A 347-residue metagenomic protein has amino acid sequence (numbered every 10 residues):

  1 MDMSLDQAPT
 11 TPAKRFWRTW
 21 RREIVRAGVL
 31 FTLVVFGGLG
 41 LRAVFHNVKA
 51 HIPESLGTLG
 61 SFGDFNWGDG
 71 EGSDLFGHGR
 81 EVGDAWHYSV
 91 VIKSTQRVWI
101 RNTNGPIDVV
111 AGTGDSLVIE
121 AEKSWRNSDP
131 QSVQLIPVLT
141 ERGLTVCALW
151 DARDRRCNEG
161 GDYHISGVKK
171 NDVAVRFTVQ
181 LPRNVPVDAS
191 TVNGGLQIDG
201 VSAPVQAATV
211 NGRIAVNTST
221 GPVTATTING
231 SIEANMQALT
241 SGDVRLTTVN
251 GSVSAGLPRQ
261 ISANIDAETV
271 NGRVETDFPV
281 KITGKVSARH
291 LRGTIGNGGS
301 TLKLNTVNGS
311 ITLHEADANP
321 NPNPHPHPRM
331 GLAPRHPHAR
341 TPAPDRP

Functional and structural regions predicted by a protein language model:
D2-L117, E122-P130, D162-T178, K281-G298 (+1 more regions): Short acidic/polar N-terminal linker immediately downstream of export determinants
G79, G83-R97, P106-D108, S132-N217 (+3 more regions): Right-handed parallel beta-helix
R97, S116-V118, S132, P186 (+6 more regions): Exposed beta-strand and adjacent loop surfaces of beta-rich binding modules that mediate intermolecular recognition
R101, G112, S190, A208 (+1 more regions): Extracellular repeat turn/loop positions enriched in glycine and acidic/polar residues, especially those that create
N102-N104, R126-E141, S252-T269: Generic detector of contiguous secondary-structure segments
A111-T113, D199-V201, R259: Short glycine/proline-enriched turns and hinge-like loops at secondary-structure junctions
T113-L117, R142, V173-V175, T240-G242 (+1 more regions): A generic structural signal for short beta-strands and their flanking turns/coil linkers
V168, V223-T226, S231-P347: Short, surface-exposed interaction patches in beta-rich subdomains that mediate adhesion/assembly near membranes
